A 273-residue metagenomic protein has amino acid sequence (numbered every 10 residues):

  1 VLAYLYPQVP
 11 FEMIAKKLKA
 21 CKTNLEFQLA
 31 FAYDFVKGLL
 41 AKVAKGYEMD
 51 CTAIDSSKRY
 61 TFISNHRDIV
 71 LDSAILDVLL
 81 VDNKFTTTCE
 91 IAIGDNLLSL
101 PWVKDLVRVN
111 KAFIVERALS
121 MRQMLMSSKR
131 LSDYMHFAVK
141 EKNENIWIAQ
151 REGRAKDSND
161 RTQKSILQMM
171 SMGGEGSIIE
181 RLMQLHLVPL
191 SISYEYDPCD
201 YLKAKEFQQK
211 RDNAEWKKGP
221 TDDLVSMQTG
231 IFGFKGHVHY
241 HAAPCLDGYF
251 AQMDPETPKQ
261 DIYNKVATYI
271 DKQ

Functional and structural regions predicted by a protein language model:
V1-Y60, H66-D77, V81, T88 (+2 more regions): Membrane-anchoring hydrophobic helices of lipid-metabolizing enzymes
T52-I54, R67, G94-L97, R117-S120 (+3 more regions): An acidic- and aromatic-residue-enriched active-site/binding cleft used to recognize and process polar
D55-R59, R108-V115, E144-R151, H241: Glycine-rich, often proline-containing surface loops adjacent to acidic residues and nearby aromatics that form
V70-S73, L100-W102, D157-S158, P198: Short helix/loop capping segments that flank catalytic or ligand/cofactor-binding pockets
C89-I93, L185-V188: A short, conserved acidic/glycine-rich loop-to-beta-strand motif that forms the donor nucleotide-sugar/metal
E90-M121, L125: Conserved nucleotide-cofactor-binding alpha/beta core module
M124-Q273: Non-catalytic C-terminal accessory region of glycerolipid acyltransferases and related lyso-lipid remodeling enzymes
